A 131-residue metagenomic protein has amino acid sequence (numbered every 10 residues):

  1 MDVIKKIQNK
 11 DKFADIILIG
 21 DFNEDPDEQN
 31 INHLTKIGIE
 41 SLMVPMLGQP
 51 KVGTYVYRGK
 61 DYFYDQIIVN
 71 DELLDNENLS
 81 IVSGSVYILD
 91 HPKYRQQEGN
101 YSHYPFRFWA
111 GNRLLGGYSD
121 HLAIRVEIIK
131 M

Functional and structural regions predicted by a protein language model:
I4-I17, N23-M131: Metal-dependent phosphoester-hydrolase catalytic domains
